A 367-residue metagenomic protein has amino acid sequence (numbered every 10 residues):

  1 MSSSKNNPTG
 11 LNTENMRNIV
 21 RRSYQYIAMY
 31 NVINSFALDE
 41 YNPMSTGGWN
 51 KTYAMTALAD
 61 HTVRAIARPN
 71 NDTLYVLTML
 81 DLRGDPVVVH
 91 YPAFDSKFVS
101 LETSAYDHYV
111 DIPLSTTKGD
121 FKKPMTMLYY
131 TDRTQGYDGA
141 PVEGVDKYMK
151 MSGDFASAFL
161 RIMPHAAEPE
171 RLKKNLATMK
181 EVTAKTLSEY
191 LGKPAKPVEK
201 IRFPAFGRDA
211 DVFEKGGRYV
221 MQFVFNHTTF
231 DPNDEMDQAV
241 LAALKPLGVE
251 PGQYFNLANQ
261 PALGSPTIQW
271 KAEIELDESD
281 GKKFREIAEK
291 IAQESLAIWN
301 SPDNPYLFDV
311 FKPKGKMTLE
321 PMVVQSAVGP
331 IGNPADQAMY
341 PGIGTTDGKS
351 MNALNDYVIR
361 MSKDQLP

Functional and structural regions predicted by a protein language model:
S2-P367: A compositional/structural signature for long, glycine/proline-rich flexible linkers and loops on extracytoplasmic
